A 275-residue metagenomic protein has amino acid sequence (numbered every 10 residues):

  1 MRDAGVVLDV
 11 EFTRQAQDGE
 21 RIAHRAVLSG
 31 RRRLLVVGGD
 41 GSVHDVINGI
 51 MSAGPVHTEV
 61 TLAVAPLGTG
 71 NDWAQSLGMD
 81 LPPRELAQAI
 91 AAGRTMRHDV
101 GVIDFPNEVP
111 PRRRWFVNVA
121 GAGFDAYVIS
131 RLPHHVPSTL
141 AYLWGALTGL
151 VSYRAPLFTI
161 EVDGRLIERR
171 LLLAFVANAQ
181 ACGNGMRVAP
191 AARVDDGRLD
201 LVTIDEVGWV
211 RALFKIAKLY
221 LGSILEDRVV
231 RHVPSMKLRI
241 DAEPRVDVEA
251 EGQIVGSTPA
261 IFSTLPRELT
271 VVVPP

Functional and structural regions predicted by a protein language model:
M1-V37, H44: ATP/NTP phosphate-donor binding region
A4, T13, M51-L172: Catalytic core of DAGKc-family lipid kinases
G19, G41-V46, D72, H98: Short glycine/serine/threonine-rich phosphate/pyrophosphate-binding segments that cradle anionic phosphate groups
G121, D125, F175-V188, I254: Glycine-rich phosphate/pyrophosphate-binding beta-alpha loops
D125-V128, E168-R170, C182-G185, W209-A212: Short acidic/glycine-rich loop or secondary-structure boundary segments that cap or lie
V136-L143, C182-R211: Gly/Ser/Thr-rich active-site loops/lids in small-molecule metabolic enzymes that frequently grip phosphoryl groups
V162-D163, E168, R193, T203-P275: ATP/nucleoside-binding phosphotransfer catalytic cores, i.e., glycine-rich phosphate-binding loops
